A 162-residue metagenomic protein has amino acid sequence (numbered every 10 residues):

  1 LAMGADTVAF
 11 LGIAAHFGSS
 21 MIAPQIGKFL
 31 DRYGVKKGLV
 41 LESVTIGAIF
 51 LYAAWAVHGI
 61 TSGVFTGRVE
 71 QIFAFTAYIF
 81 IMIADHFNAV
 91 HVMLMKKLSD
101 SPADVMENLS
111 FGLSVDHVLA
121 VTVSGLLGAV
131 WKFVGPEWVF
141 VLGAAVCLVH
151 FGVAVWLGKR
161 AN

Functional and structural regions predicted by a protein language model:
L1, V121-L142: Transmembrane alpha-helix termini and helix-breaking/packing motifs in multi-pass membrane transporters
A5-D6, S101-G112: Loop-to-transmembrane helix entry/capping segments in MFS-fold secondary transporters and related SLC/MFSD carriers
M21-V35, W131: Helix-to-loop junctions at the C-terminal end of transmembrane segments in multipass secondary transporters
R32-I46: Cytoplasmic membrane-interface "Motif A"-like loop-to-helix N-cap segments of 12-TM Major Facilitator Superfamily
V44-G67: C-terminal ends and interior cores of transmembrane alpha-helices in multi-pass membrane transporters/permeases
A53-V57, P136, L142-N162: Multi-pass alpha-helical transporter architecture, strongest for 12-TM Major Facilitator/SLC carriers used
V64-F87: Hydrophobic core of transmembrane alpha-helices in multi-pass small-molecule transporters, especially MFS/SLC-type
D85-D100: Intracellular juxtamembrane helix-capping segments at the cytosolic ends of symmetry-related transmembrane helices
